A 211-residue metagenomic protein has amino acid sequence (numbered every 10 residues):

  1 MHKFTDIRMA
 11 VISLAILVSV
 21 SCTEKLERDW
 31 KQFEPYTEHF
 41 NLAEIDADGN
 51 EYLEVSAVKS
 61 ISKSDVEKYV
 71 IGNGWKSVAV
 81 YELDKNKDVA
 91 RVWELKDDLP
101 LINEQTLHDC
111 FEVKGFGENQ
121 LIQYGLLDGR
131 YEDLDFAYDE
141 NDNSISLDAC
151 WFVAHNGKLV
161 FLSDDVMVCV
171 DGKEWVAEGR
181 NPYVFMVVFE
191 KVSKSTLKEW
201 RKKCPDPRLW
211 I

Functional and structural regions predicted by a protein language model:
H2-V11: Bacterial N-terminal signal peptides that target proteins for export
V18-S21: C-terminal motif of bacterial Sec signal peptides marking the signal peptidase cleavage site
T23-K25: Bacterial signal peptide processing site
E27-K76: N-terminal helix-cap/turn-to-beta initiation motif at the start of protein domains
G49, S56-K59, V170-I211: Edge beta-strand at a domain terminus
E51, L101-L107, S193-T196: Subset-of-secretome marker
V80-N86, W93, D98, I102-K173: Contiguous, well-ordered beta-strand patches that form the walls/edges of small beta-barrel/beta-sandwich domains
